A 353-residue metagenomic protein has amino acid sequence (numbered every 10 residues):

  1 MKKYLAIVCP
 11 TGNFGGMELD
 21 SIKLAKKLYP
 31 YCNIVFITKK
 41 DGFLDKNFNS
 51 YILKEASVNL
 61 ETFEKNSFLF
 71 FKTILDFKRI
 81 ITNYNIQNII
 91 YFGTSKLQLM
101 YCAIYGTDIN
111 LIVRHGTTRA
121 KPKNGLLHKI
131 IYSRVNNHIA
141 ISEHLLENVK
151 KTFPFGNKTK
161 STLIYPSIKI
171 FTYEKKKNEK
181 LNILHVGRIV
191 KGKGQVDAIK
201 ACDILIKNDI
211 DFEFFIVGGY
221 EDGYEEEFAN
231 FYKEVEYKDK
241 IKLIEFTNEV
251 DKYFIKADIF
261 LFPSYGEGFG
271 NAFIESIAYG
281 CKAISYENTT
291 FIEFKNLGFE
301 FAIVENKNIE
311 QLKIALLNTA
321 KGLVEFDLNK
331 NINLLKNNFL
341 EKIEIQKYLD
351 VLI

Functional and structural regions predicted by a protein language model:
G15-K26, L181, R188-I204, E226-E227: A conserved mid-protein helix/loop that constitutes part of the nucleotide-sugar donor-binding site
I37-F43, V186, E213-E227: Glycosyltransferase donor-sugar binding loop
I90-Q98, H115: Short His-centered aromatic/hydrophobic patch
V135-S161: A short, active-site helix/loop in glycosyltransferases that binds the activated sugar's phosphate group
T172-Y173, L323-I353: A charged, aromatic-enriched C-terminal amphipathic alpha-helix characteristic of glycosyltransferases across folds
E227-E245: Nucleotide-activated donor-binding/catalytic signature segment of Leloir-type glycosyltransferases, i.e., the conserved
F246, Y265: Aromatic "clamp/platform" in nucleotide-sugar-dependent glycosyltransferases that forms part of the donor/acceptor
F299-E310, N318-V324: Conserved acidic donor-binding segment of nucleotide-sugar-dependent glycosyltransferases
